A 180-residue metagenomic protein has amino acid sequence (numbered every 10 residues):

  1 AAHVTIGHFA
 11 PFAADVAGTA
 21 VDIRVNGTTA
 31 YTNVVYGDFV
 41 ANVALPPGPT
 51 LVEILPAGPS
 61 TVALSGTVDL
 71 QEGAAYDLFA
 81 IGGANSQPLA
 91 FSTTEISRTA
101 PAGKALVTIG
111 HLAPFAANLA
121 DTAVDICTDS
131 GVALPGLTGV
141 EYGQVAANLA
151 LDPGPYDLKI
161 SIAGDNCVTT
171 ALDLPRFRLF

Functional and structural regions predicted by a protein language model:
A1-F180: Intrinsically disordered, low-complexity polar regions and short flexible loop motifs
